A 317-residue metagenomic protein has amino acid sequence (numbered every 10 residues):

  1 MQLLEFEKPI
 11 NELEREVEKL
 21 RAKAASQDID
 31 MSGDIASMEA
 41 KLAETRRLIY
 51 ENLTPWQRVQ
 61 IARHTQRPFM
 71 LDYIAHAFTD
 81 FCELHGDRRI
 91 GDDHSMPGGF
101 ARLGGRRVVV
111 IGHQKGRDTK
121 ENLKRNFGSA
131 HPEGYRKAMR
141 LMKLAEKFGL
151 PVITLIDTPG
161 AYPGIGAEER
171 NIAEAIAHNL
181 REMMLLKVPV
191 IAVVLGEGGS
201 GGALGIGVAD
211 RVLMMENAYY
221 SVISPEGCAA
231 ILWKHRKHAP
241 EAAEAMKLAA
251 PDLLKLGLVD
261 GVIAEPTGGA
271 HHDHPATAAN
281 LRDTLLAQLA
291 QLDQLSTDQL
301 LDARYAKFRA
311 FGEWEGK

Functional and structural regions predicted by a protein language model:
M1-R107, P275-K317: Intrinsically disordered, low-complexity segments enriched in small/flexible residues
K8, E12, T65-D72, D92 (+8 more regions): Charged, alpha-helix-enriched surfaces in structured cytosolic catalytic cores of large nucleotide-utilizing machines
L13, T54, V110, D157 (+3 more regions): Terminal peptide-recognition signature
M31-D34, G134-R136, C228: Short, motif-level signal for alpha-helix interfacial/capping segments enriched in acidic residues and aromatics/proline
R47, E51, I90-D92, G98 (+2 more regions): Glycine-rich beta-alpha loop segments
V59-A62, L123-F127, G268-H271: Short hinge/gating elements
P68-M70, D118-K120, Y162-G164: Short active-site-adjacent helix-start/loop capping segments
I156-L286, A290, Q294: Conserved catalytic cores of soluble enzyme domains, especially glycine-rich substrate-binding beta-alpha loops
